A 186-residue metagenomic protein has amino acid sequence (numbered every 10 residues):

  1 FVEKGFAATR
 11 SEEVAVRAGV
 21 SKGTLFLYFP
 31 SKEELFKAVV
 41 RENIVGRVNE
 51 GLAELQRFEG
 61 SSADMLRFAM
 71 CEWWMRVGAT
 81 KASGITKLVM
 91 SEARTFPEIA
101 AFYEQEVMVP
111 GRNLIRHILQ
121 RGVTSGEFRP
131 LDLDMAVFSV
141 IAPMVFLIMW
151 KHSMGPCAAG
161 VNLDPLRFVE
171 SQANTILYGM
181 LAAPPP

Functional and structural regions predicted by a protein language model:
V2-E34, A38-V39: Helix-turn-helix
E13, G60-M65, D132, D164: A conserved beta-strand->loop->alpha-helix hinge within the catalytic CA
V16, K37-A69, M75-K81, I85 (+1 more regions): Amphipathic alpha-helical linker/stalk segments
S31, T95-P97: Short loop-to-helix capping motifs
K37, R41, C71, M75 (+5 more regions): Generic alpha-helical structural context detector
D64, M75, A79, G84 (+3 more regions): Amphipathic alpha-helical packing segments from all-alpha helical-bundle domains
F68, E72, V109, H117-S125 (+2 more regions): C-terminal peripheral helix-coil segments that are non-catalytic and often amphipathic
